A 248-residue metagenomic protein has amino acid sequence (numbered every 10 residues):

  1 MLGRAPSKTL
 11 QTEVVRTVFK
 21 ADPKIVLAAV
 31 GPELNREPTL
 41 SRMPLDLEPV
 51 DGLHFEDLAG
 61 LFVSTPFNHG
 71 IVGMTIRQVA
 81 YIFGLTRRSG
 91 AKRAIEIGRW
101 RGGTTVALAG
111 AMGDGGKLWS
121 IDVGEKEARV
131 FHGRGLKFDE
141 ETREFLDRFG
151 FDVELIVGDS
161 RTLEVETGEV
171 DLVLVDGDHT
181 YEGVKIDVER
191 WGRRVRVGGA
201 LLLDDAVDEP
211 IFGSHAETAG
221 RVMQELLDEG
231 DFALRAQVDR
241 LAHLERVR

Functional and structural regions predicted by a protein language model:
M1-V63, R248: Membrane-proximal basic amphipathic "stem/tether" segments
L58-G60, T65-R248: S-adenosylmethionine/decaboxylated-SAM
